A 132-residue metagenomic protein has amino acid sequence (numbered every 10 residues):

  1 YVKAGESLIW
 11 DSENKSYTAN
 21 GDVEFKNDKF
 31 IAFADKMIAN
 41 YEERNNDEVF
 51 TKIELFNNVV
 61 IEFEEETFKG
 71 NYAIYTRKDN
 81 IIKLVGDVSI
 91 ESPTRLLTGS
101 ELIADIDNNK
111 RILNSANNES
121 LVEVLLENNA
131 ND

Functional and structural regions predicted by a protein language model:
Y1-D132: Mature-chain termini and adjacent capping regions
